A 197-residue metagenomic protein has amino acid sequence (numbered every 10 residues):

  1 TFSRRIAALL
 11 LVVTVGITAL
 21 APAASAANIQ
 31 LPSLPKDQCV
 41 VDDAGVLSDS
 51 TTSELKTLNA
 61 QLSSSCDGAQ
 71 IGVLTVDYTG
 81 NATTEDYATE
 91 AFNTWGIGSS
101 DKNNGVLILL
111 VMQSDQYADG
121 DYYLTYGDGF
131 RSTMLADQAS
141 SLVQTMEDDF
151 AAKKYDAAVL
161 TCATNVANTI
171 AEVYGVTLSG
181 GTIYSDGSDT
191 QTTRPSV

Functional and structural regions predicted by a protein language model:
T1-L10: Bacterial N-terminal signal peptides that target proteins for export
A7, S196-V197: Short, hydrophobic alpha-helical membrane anchors of single-pass surface/secreted proteins
V15-A24: C-terminal segment of classical bacterial N-terminal signal peptides
S25-S196: Folded, non-transmembrane soluble domains that reside on the lumenal/extracytoplasmic side of membranes
